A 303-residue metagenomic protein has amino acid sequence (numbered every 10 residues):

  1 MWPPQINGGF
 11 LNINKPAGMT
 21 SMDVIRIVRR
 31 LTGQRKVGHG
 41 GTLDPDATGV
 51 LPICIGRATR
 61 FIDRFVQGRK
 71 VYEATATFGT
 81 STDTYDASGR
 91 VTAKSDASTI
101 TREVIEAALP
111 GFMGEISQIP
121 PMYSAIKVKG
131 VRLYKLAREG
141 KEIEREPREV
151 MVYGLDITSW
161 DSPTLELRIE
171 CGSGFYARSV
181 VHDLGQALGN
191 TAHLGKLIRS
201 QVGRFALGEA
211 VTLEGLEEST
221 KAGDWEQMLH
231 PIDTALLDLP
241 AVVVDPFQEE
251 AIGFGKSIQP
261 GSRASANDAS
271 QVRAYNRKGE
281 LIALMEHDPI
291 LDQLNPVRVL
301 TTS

Functional and structural regions predicted by a protein language model:
M1-P16, T20-H39, L43, A47 (+4 more regions): Accessory RNA 3′-end/elbow-binding domains used by RNA modification enzymes
M1-S173, A177-V211: Catalytic cores of RNA-modifying enzymes
